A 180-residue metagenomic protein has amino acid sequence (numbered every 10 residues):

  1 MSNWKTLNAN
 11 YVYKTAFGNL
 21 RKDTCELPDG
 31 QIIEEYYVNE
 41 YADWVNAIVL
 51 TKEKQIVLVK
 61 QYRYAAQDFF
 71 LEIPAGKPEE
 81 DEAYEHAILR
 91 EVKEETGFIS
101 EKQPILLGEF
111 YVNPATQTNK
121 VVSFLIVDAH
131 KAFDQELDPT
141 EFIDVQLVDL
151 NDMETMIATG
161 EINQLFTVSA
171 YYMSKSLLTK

Functional and structural regions predicted by a protein language model:
M1-N10: A short, amphipathic edge element
W4, F69, E80, L106 (+3 more regions): Nudix hydrolase/Nudix homology domain
N10-N46, K52: Acidic, metal-coordinating catalytic segment for phosphate/diphosphate chemistry, firing primarily on the Nudix
N10-Y11, G108-N113: Short, solvent-exposed loop/turn elements at beta->coil junctions and helix N-caps that rim active or binding pockets
L20-T24, L58, S123-L125, V145-L147: Conserved hydrophobic/aromatic beta-strand scaffold that supports enzyme active sites
T24-D29, N113-A132: Active-site-adjacent beta-strand/loop module that shapes the phosphate/pyrophosphate-binding cleft
Y36, Y41, N46-R90, L137-P139: Conserved Nudix-box catalytic region and its N-terminal flanking loop in Nudix hydrolases and closely related
E85, T96-L107, Q117: Short, structured loop/turn "capping" segments at alpha-beta junctions
